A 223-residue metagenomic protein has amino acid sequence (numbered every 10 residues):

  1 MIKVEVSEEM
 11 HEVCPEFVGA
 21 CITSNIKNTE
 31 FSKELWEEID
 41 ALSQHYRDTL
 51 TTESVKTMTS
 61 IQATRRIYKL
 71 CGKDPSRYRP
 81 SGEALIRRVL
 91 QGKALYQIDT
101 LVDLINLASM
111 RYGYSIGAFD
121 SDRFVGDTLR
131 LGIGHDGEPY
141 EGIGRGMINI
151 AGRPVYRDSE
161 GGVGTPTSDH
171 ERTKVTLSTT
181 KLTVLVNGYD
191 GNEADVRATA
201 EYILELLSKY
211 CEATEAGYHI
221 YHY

Functional and structural regions predicted by a protein language model:
M1-Y223: Charge-biased, low-complexity intrinsically disordered regions
